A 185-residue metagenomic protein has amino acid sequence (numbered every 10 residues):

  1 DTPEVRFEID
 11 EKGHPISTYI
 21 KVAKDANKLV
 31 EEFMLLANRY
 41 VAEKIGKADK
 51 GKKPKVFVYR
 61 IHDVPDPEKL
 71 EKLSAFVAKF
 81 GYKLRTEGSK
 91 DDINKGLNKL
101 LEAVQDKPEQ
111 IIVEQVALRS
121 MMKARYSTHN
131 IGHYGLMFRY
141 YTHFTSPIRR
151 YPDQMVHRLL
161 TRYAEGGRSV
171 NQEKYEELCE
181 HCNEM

Functional and structural regions predicted by a protein language model:
D1-M185: Append "with occasional cross-activation on large, charged helical scaffolds in nucleic-acid assemblies
